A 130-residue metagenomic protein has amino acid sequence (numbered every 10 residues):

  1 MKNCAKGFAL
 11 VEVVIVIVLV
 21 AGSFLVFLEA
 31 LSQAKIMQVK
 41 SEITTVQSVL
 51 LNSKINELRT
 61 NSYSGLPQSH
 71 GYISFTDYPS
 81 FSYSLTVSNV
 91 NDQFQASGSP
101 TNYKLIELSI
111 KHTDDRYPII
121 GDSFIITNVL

Functional and structural regions predicted by a protein language model:
M1-F8: N-terminal leader/signal peptides at the extreme start of proteins
F8, V14-A21, L31-L130: Flexible, low-complexity segments enriched in proline/glycine/serine and punctuated by aromatic residues
L28: Conserved acetyl-CoA binding element of GNAT-fold acetyltransferases
